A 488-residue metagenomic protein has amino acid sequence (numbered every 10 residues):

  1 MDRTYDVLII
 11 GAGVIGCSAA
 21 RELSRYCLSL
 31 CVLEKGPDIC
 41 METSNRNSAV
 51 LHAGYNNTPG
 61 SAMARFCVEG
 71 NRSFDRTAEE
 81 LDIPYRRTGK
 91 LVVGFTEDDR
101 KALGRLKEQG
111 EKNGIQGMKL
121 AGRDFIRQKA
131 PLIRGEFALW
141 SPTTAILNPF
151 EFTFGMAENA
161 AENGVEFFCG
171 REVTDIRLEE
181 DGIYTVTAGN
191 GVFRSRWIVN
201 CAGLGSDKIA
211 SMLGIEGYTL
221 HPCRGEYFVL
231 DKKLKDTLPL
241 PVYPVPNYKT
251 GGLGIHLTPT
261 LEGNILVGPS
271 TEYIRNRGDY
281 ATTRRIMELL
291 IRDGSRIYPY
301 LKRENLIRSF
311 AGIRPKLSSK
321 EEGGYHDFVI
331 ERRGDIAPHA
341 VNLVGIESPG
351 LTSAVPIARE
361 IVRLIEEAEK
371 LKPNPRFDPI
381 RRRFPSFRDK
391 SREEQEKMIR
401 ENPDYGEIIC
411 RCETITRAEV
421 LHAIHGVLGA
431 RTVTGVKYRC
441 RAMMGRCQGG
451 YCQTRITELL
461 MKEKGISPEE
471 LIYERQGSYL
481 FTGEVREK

Functional and structural regions predicted by a protein language model:
D2-I15: Beta1/beta-strand and adjacent pyrophosphate-binding region of the FAD-binding site in flavoprotein oxidoreductases
S18, I176-G268, I274-A281, R292 (+1 more regions): Flavin-dependent oxidoreductases
S24-N45: Glycine-rich FAD pyrophosphate-binding loop
A49-F125, K129, G135, G252-I255: Dinucleotide-binding Rossmann-like beta1-alpha1 core, especially the glycine-rich loop that anchors the ADP
R65-V68, V93-A102, W140-E158, F168 (+3 more regions): Short beta-strand to alpha-helix junction loop
W140-W197: Helical element adjacent to the flavin cofactor pocket in flavoenzyme catalytic cores
P149, G252, L261, Y273 (+4 more regions): C-terminal catalytic lobe of FAD-dependent flavoproteins
G278, T416-G426, G450-P468: Iron-sulfur (Fe-S) cluster-binding segments and ferredoxin-like electron-carrier domains, especially [2Fe-2S]
